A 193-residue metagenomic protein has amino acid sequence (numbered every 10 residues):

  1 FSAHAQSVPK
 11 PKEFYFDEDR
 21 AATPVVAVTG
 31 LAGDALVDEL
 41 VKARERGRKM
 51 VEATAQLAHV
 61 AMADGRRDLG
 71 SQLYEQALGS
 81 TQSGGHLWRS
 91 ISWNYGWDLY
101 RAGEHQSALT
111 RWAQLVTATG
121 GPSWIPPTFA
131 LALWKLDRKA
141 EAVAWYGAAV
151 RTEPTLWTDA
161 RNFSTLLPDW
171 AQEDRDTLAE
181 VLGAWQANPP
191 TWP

Functional and structural regions predicted by a protein language model:
A3-Q56: N-terminal leader/linker segments that initiate helical-solenoid repeat arrays
V8, R151-P193: Terminal, low-structured helical/coil segments at or just beyond the last alpha-helical repeat
V25, Q56-P126, A148-R151: Alpha-helical adaptor scaffolds
L31, G65, G103, D137-R138: Short helix-adjacent coil turns
L36-E39, A53-Q56, L73, R111 (+3 more regions): Charge-rich, solvent-exposed alpha-helical interaction surfaces
D38-G47, G79-H86, L156-D159: Flexible helix-coil transition and linker loops at the boundaries of alpha-helical arrays
S71, L109-T110, A140-G147, R175-E180: Conserved positions within tetratricopeptide repeat
S123-D137: Short N-proximal segments of mature Sec-exported proteins
